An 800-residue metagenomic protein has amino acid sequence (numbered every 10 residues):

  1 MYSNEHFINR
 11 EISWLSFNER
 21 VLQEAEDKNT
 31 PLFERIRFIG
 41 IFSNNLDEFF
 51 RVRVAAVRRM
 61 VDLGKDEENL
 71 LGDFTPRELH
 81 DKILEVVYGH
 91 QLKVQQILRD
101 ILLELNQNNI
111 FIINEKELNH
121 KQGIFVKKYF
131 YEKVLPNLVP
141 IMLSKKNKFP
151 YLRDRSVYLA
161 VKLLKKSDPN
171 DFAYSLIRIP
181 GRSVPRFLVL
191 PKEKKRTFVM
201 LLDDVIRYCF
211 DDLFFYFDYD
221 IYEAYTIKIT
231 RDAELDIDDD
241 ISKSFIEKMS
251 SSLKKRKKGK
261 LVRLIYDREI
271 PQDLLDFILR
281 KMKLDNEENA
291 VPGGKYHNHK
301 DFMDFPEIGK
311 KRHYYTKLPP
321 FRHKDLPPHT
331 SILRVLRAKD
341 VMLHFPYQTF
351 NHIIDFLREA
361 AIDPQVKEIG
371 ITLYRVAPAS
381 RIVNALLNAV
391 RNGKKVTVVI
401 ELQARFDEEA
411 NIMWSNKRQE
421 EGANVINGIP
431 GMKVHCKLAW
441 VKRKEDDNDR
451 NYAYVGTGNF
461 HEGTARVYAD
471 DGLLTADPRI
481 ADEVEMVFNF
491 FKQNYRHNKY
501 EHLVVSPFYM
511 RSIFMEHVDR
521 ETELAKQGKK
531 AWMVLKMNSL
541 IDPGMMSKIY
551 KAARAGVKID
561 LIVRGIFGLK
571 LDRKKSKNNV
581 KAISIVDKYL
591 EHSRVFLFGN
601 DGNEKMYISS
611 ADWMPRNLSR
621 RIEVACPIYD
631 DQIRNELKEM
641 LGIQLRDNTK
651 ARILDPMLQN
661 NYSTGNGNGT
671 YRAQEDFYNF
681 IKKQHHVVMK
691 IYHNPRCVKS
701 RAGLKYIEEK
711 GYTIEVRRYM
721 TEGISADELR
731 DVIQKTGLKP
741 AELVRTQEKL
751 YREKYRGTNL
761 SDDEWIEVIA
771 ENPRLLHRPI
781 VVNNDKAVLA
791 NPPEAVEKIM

Functional and structural regions predicted by a protein language model:
M1-M533, K551, A555, F567-V687: N-terminal localization/anchoring segments of enzymes in phospholipid and broader phosphate metabolism
L540-D542, I566-L569, M614, R696-K699 (+1 more regions): Short, catalytically relevant binding-site loops at active-site mouths
P543-M546, Y550: Glycine/threonine-rich ATP-lid/beta-loop region of ATP-binding domains
K558-I562: Hydrophobic alpha/beta core scaffold segments
V688-K710, I714-Y719: Local sequence-structure signature of Cys/Sec-based thiol-disulfide redox active-site neighborhoods
T721-M800: Thiol/selenol-based redox catalytic cores and closely related redox-interacting motifs
